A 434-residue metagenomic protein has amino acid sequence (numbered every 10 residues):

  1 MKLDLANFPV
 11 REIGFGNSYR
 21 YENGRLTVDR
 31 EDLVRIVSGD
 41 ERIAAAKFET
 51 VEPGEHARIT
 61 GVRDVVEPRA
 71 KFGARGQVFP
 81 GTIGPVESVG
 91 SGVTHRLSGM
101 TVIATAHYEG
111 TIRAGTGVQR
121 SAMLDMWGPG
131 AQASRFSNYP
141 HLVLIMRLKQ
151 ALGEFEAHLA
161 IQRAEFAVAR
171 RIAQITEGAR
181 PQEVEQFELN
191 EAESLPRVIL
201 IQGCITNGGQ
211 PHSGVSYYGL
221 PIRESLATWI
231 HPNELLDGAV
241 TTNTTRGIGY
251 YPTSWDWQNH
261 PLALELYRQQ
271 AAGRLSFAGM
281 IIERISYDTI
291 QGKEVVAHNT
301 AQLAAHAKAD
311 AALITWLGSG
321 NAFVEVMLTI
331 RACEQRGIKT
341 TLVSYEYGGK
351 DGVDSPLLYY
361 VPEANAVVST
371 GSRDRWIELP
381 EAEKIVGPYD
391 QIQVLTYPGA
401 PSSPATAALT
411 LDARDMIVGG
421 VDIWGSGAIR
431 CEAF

Functional and structural regions predicted by a protein language model:
M1-I222, L226, S402, A407-T410 (+1 more regions): Long, compositionally biased, glycine/small-hydrophobic-enriched stretches that function as flexible linkers, tethers
E193-S286, P398-F434: Small-residue-enriched flexible segments
I205-T206, T315-V324, E346-K350: Gly/Ser/Thr-rich loops at beta-strand to alpha-helix junctions that form or flank small-molecule/cofactor-binding
D288-A301: A general structural motif
K308-L313: Proline-aspartate-enriched helix->loop->beta-strand connector
N321-C333: Short Gly/Thr/Asp-enriched flexible loops that form oxyanion-binding sites at enzyme active sites
Y347-N365: Glycine-rich, charge-decorated loop segments at or immediately adjacent to ligand/cofactor-binding or catalytic sites
V367-P401: Extended, charge-rich low-complexity interaction segments
